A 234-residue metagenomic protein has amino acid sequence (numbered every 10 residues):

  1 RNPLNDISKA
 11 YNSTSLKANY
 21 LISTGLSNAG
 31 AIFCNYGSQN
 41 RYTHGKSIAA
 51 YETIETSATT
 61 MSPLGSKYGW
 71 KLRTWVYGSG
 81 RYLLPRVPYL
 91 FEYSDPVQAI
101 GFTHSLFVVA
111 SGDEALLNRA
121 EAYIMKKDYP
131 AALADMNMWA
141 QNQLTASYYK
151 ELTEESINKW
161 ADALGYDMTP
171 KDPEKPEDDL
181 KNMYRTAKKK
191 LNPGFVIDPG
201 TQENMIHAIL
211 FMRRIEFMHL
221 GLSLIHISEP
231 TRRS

Functional and structural regions predicted by a protein language model:
R1-I32, G37, S62-S234: Acidic/polar-rich alpha-helix caps and helix-coil junctions
G25, G37, T43-T53, A58-T60 (+1 more regions): N-terminal alpha-helical interaction modules that lie
